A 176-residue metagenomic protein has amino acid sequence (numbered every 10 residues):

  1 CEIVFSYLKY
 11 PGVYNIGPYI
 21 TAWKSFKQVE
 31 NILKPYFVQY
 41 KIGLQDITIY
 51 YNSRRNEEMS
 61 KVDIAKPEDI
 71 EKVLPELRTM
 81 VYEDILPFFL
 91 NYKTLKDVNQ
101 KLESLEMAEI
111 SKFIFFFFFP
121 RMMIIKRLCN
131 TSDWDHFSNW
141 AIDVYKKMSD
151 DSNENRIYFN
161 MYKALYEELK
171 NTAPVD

Functional and structural regions predicted by a protein language model:
E2-D176: Intrinsically disordered, low-complexity regulatory regions enriched in serine/threonine/proline and acidic residues
